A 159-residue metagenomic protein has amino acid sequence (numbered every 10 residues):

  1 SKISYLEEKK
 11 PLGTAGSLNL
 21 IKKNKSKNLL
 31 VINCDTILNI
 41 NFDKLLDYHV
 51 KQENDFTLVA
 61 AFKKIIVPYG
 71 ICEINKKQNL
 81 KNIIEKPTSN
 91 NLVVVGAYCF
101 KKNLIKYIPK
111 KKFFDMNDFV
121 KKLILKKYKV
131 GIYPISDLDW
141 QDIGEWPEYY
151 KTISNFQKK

Functional and structural regions predicted by a protein language model:
S1-K76: Conserved beta-loop-beta/alpha segment of the NTase-like Rossmann-fold superfamily that binds/positions NTPs
L29-L30, I37, D43-V50, K63-I66 (+1 more regions): Catalytic-core segments of class I nucleotidyltransferases/pyrophosphorylases that form NMP-activated intermediates
